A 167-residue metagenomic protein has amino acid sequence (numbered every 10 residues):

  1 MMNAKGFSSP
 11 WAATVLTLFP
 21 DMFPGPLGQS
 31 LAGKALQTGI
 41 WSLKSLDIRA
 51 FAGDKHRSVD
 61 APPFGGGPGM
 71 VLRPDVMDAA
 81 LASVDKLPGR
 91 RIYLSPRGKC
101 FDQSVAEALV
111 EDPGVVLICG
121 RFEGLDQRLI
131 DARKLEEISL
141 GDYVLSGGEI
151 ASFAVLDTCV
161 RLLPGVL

Functional and structural regions predicted by a protein language model:
M1-V84: N-terminal nucleotide/polyanion-binding subdomain common to many enzyme families
K5-F7, A108-E111, E137: Solvent-exposed alpha-helices and their adjacent loops that cap or buttress functional pockets in soluble metabolic
T14-L16, K44-L46, R90-I92, V115-V116 (+1 more regions): Hydrophobic/aromatic beta-strand patches that form the interior of the parallel beta-sheet core in alpha/beta enzyme
S30-A35, E107-E111, A132-R133: Short, solvent-exposed amphipathic alpha-helical segments in soluble enzyme and RNA/protein-processing domains
R49-D54, C100, V144-G147: A short acidic, often aromatic-flanked loop/helix-cap motif at beta-alpha or helix-coil junctions that lines enzyme
P63-G66, G120, G141-L145: Short histidine-centered catalytic/ligand-binding loop motif
V71-R121, D126, P164: S-adenosyl-L-methionine/SAH cofactor-binding core of RNA-modifying enzymes
L125, L129-L167: Structured adenosyl-cofactor binding patch, chiefly the S-adenosyl-L-methionine
